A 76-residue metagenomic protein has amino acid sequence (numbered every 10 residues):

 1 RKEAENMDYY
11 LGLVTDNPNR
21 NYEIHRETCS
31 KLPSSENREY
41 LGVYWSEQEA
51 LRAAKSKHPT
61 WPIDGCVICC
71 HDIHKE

Functional and structural regions predicted by a protein language model:
R1-N6: Short, Lys/Arg-enriched N-terminal segments with co-localized hydrophobic residues within the first ~10-30 amino acids
Y9-R38, D64, C70-I73: Short aromatic-glycine-(Arg/Gly/Cys) micro-motifs in beta-strand/loop hairpins
E39-E76: Short, mixed-charge low-complexity intrinsically disordered segments
